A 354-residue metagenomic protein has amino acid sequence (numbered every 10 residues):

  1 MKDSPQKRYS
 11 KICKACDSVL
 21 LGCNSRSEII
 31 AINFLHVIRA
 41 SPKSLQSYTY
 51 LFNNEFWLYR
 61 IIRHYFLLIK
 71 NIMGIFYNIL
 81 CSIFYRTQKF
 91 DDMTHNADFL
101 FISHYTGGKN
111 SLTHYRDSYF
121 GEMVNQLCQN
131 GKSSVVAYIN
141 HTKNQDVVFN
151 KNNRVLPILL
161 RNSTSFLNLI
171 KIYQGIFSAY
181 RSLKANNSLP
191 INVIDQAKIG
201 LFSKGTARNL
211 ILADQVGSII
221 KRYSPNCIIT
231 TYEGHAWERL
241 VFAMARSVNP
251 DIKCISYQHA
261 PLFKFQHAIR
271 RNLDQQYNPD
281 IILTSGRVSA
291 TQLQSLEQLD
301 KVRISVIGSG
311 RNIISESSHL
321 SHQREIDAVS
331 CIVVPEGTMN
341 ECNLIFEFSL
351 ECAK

Functional and structural regions predicted by a protein language model:
M1-K354: Catalytic-core helical/loop segments in enzymes performing group transfer/polymerization on anionic/lipid-linked
